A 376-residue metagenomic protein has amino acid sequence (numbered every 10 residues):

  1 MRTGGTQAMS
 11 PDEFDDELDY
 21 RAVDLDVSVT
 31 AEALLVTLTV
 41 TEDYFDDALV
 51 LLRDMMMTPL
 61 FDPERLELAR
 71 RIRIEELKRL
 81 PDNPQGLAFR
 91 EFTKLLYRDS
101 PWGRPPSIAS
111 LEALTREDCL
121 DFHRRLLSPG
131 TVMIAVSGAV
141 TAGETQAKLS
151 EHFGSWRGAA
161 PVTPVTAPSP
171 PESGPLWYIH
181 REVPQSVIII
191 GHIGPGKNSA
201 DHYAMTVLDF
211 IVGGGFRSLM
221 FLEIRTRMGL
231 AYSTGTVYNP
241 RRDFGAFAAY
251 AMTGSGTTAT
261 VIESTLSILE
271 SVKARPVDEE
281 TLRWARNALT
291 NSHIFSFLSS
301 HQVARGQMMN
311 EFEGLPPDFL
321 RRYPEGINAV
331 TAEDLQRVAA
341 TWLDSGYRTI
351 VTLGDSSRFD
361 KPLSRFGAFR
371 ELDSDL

Functional and structural regions predicted by a protein language model:
M1, L18, V36, L52 (+13 more regions): Buried hydrophobic packing residues in well-ordered domains
M1-T39, D82, P105, G215-L230 (+1 more regions): M16/MPP (pitrilysin/insulinase) zinc-metallopeptidase core fold and M16-derived inactive scaffolds
G4-M9, L38-R71, G215, G235 (+3 more regions): M16/insulysin-pitrilysin zinc metalloprotease superfamily fold
G5, L80-P129, L149, P240 (+1 more regions): Scaffold signal of the M16-like zinc-metallopeptidase fold and its non-catalytic homologs
S10, F14, F45-A48, R65 (+21 more regions): Stable alpha-helical elements in mature extracytoplasmic
I72-A88, E172-S186, R225-A231, R242 (+1 more regions): Short acidic/His-enriched helical or mixed secondary-structure segments at domain edges of catalytic enzymes and some
D99-P106, S128-P129, M133-G196, F297 (+1 more regions): An aromatic/glycine/proline-enriched structural segment found at the starts of mature extracellular/organellar domains
M133-S137, A251, R283-L376: C-terminal regions of mature proteins
